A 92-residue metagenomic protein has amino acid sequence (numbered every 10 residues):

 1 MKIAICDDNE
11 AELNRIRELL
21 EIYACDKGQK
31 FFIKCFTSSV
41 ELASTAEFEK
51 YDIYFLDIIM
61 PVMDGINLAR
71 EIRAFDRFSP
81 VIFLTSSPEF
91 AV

Functional and structural regions predicted by a protein language model:
M1-K2: Non-catalytic signal-transmission and effector/linker regions of two-component phosphorelay proteins
D7: Conserved acidic carboxylate
E10-K34: Two-component/phosphorelay signaling modules centered on CheY-like receiver
N14, S44, V92: Alpha-helical elements of the RecA-like P-loop NTPase motor core of helicases
A24, A43-T45, E71-I72: Short, flexible, glycine/charge-rich loop motifs used to bind or transfer phosphoryl groups or to couple energy/partner
C35-I53: Acidic, metal-coordinating helix/loop segments flanking the phosphotransfer/catalytic sites of two-component signaling
Y51-V92: CheY-like receiver
